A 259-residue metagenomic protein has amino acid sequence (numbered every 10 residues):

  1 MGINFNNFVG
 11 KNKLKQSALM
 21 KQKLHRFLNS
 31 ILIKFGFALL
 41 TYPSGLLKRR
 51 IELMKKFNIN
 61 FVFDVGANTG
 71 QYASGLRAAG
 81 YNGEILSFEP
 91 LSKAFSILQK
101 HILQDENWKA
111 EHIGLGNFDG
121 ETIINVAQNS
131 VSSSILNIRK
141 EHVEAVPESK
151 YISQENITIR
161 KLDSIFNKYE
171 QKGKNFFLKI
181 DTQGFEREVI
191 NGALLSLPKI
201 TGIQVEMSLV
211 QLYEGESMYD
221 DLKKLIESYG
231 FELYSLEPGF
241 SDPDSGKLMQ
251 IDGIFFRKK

Functional and structural regions predicted by a protein language model:
G2-K259: Phosphate/nucleotide-binding beta-alpha loop and adjacent structural elements of enzyme active sites
